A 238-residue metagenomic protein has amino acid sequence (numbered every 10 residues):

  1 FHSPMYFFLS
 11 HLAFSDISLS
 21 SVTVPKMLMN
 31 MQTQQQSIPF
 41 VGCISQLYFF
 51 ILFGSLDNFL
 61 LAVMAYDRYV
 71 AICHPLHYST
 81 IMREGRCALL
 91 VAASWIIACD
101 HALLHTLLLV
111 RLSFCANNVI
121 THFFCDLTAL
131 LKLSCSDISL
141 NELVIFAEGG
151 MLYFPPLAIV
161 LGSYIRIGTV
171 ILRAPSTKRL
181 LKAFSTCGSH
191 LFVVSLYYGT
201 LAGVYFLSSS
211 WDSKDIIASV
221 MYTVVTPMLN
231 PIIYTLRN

Functional and structural regions predicted by a protein language model:
F1-N238: Transmembrane helical core of 7TM receptor-like proteins
